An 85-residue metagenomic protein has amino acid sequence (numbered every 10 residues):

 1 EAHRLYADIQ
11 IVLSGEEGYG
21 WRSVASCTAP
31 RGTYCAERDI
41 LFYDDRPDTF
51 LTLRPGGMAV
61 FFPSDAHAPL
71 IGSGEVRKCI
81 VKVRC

Functional and structural regions predicted by a protein language model:
E1-H3, H67: Histidine-centered active-site/metal-ligand motif
R4-G18, S23, T33-Y43, K82-V83: Short, conserved beta-strand element in jelly-roll/cupin
I9, M58-V60, G74-C85: A short hydrophobic beta-strand segment most commonly corresponding to one strand of the jelly-roll/cupin
R22-V24, S64, G72, R84: Surface loops and adjacent helix of pleckstrin homology
C27-R31: A short alpha->loop->secondary-structure connector
L51-A66: Conserved metal-binding segment of the jelly-roll/cupin
